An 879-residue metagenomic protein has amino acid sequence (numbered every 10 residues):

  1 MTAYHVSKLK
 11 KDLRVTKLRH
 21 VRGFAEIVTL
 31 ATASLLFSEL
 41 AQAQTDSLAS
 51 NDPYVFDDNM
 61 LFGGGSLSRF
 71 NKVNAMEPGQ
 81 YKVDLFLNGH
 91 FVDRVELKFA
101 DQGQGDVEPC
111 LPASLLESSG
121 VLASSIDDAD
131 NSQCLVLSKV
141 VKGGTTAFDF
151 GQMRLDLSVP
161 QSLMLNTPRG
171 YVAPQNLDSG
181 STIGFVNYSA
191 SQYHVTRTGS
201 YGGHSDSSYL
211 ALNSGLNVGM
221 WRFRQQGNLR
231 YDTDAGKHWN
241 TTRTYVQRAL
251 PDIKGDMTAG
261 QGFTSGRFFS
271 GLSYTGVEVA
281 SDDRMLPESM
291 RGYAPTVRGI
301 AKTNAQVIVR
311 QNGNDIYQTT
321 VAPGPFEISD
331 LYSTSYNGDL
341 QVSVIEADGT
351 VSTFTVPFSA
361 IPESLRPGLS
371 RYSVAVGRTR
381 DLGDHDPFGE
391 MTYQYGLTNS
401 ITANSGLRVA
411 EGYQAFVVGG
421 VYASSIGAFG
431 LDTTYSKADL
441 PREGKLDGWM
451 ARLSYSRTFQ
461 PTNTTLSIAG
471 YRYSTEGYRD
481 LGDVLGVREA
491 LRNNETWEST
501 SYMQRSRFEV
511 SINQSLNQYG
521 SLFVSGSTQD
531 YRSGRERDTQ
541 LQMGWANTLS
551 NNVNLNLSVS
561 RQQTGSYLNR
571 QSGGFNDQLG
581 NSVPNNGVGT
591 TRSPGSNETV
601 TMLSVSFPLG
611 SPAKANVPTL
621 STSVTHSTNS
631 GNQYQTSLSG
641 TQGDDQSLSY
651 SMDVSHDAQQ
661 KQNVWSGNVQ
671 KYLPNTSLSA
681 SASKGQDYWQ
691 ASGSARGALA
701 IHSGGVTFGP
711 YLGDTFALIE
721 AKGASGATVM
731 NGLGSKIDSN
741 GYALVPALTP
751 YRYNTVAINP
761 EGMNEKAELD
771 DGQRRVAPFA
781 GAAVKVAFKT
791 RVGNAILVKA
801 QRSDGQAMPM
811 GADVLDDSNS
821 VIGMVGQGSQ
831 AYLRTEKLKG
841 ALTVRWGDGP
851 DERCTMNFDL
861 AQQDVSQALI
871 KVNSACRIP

Functional and structural regions predicted by a protein language model:
T2-V21, A25-A33, S38, Q42-R291 (+1 more regions): Post-signal-peptide, soluble extracytosolic/periplasmic N-terminal scaffold domains of envelope/secretory systems
P78-F99, G723-G732, D804-S818: Short, ordered, surface-exposed loop/turn motifs in non-cytosolic proteins
L85, V297-G299, A717-A721, N794-R802: A short, amphipathic beta-strand motif
L163, Q192-T196, M220, L229-T233 (+19 more regions): Transmembrane beta-strands of outer-membrane beta-barrel pores
Y188, L212-L216, R243-R248, V279 (+12 more regions): Residues on the lipid-exposed face of transmembrane beta-strands in outer-membrane beta-barrel proteins
H204-L210, H238-T242, Y293, G368 (+11 more regions): Residues that define the transmembrane beta-barrel architecture of outer-membrane proteins
V218-Q225, D252-M257, A305-V307, N399-N404 (+12 more regions): Repeated loop/turn-to-beta-strand initiation elements of outer-membrane beta-barrel proteins
A235-G236, Q261-S273, D432-R507, L557-L603 (+4 more regions): Outer-membrane beta-barrel translocator/channel fold
